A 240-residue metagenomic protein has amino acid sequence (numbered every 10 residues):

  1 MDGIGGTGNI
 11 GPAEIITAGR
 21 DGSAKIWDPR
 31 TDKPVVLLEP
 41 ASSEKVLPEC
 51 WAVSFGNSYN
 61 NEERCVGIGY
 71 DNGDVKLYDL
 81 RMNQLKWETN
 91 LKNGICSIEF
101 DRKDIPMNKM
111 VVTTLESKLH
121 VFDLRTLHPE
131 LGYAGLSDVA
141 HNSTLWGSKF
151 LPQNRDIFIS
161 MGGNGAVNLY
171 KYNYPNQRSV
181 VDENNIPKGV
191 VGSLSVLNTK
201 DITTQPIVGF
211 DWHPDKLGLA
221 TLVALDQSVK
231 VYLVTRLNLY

Functional and structural regions predicted by a protein language model:
M1-T7, E44-S58, N93-R102, N142-F150 (+1 more regions): Canonical WD40 repeat/beta-propeller blade segments in eukaryotic WD-repeat proteins
G8-I16, K25, N60-G67, Q84-L85 (+6 more regions): Structural hallmark of WD40 beta-propellers
A18-D21, P29, G69-N72, T113-E116 (+2 more regions): Conserved strand-to-loop turn within each blade of WD40 beta-propeller repeats
A24-D28, V75-D79, L119-D123, V167-Y172 (+1 more regions): WD40-repeat beta-propellers
R30-K33, M82, K86, D123-E130 (+2 more regions): Short loop/turn segments immediately following beta-strands, especially the blade-tip and inter-blade linker loops
K33-S43, Q84-T89, L131-D138, S195-K200: A short beta-strand motif characteristic of beta-propeller blades
C96, L131-K149, E183-H213: Conserved blade-ending motifs and adjacent loop-strand segments that build the rim/top face of beta-propeller domains
V139-P187: Loop/turn-rich, solvent-exposed surfaces of beta-rich toroidal or solenoidal domains
